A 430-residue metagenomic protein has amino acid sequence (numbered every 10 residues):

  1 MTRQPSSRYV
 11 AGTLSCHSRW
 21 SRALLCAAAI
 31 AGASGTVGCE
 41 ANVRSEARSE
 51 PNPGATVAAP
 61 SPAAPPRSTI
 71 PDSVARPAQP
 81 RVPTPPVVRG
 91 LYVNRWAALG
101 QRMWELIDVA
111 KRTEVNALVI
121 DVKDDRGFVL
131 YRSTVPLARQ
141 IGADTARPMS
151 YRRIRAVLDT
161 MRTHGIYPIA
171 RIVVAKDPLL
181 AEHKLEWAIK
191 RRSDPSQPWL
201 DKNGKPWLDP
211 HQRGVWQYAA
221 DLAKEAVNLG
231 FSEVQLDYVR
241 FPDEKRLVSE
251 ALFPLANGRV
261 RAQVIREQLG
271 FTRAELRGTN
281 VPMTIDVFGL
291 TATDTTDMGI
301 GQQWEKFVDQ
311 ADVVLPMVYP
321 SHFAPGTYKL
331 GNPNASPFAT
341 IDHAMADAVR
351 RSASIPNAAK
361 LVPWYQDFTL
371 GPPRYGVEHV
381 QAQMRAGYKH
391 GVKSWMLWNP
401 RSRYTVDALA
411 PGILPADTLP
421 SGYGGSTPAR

Functional and structural regions predicted by a protein language model:
V37-N42: Bacterial signal peptide processing site
T84-Y92, A98, A175-E225: Active-site-adjacent "subsite" loops/lids of carbohydrate-active enzymes
W104-G127, L229-E233, K393: Catalytic domains of carbohydrate-active enzymes, especially glycoside hydrolases
V109, T113, W207-Y238, W304-F307: An active-site-proximal structural segment forming one wall of the substrate-binding cleft that immediately precedes
V115-M149, D243-E250: Aromatic-lined carbohydrate-binding/catalytic grooves of carbohydrate-active enzymes
A117-V122, S150-P198, Q235-L236: Glycine-rich, aromatic-flanked loop segments that form ligand/cofactor-binding clefts across common enzyme folds
A256-V287, A292-G371: Glycoside hydrolase catalytic-domain groove-lining segments
D312, P316-H322, S352-S421: Substrate-binding cleft of secreted/luminal carbohydrate-active enzymes
